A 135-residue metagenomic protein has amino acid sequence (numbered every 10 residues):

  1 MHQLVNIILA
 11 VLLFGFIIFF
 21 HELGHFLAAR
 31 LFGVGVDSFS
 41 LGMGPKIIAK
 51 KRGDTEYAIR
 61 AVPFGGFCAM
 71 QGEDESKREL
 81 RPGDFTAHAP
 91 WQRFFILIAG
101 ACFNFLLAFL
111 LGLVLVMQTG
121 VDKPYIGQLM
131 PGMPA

Functional and structural regions predicted by a protein language model:
M1, M43, M70, M117 (+1 more regions): Detector for methionine-enriched segments
H2, N6, A10, H88-L97 (+1 more regions): Residue-level signature of transmembrane alpha-helical entry/exit and packing/kink sites in multi-pass membrane
V5-L80: Small-residue-rich helix-interface/hinge motifs
G33, F67-G72, P90, A99 (+2 more regions): Non-catalytic alpha-helical coupling and interface elements of nucleotide-dependent molecular machines and regulators
R78-W91, F103-A135: PDZ peptide-recognition modules
